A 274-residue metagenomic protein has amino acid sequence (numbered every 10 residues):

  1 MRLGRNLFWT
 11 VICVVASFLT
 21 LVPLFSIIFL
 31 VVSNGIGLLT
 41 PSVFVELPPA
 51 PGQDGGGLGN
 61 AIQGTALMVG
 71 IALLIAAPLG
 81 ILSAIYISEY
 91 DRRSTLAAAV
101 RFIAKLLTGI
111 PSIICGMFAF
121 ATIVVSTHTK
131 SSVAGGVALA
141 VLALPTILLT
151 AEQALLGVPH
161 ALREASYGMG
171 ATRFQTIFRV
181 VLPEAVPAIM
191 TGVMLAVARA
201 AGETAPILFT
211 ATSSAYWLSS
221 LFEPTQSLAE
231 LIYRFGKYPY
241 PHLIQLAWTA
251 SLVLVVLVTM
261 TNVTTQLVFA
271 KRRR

Functional and structural regions predicted by a protein language model:
M1-V15, L30-A72, R234-Q245: Periplasmic/extracellular loop-to-transmembrane helix junction in inner-membrane transport proteins
N6-W9, L79-A119, L149-Q153: Cytoplasmic-entry segments and transmembrane alpha-helices of multi-pass inner-membrane transporters
W9, I87, E152-L156, H160 (+3 more regions): C-terminal transmembrane helix and the adjacent membrane-cytosol boundary/short C-terminal tail of inner/organellar
F18, V22, T65, V69 (+9 more regions): Hydrophobic positions within alpha-helical transmembrane segments of bacterial inner-membrane proteins
P51-G52, I207-V255: Interhelical loop and adjacent transmembrane-helix boundary motif in polytopic membrane transport permeases
L73, T150-A151, R173-T210: Transmembrane alpha-helices
K105-A143: Generic hydrophobic transmembrane alpha-helix motif, especially the helices
P111, M169-G170, P183: Glycine/proline-centered hinge or cleavage motifs at structural transition points of membrane proteins
